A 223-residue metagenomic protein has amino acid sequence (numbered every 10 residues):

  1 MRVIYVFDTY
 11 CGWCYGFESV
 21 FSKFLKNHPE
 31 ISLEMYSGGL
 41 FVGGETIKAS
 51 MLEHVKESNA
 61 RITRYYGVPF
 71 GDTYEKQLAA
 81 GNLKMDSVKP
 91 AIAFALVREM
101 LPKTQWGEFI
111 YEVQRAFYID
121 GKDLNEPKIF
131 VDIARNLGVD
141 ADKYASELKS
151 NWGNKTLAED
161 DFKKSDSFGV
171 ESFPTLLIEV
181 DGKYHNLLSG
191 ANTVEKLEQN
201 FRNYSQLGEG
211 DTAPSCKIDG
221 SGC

Functional and structural regions predicted by a protein language model:
M1-I4: Extreme N-terminal starter segment of soluble prokaryotic enzymes
F7: Short metal-coordination and nucleic-acid-contact micro-motifs, chiefly zinc-binding Cys/His arrays
Y10, E18-K26, R115-C223: C-terminal cap of thioredoxin/glutaredoxin-like
W13: Short, cysteine/histidine-rich loop/knuckle motifs that typically chelate Zn2+
E18-F117: Structural alpha/beta surface segment adjacent to cysteine/selenocysteine redox centers across thiol/disulfide enzymes
